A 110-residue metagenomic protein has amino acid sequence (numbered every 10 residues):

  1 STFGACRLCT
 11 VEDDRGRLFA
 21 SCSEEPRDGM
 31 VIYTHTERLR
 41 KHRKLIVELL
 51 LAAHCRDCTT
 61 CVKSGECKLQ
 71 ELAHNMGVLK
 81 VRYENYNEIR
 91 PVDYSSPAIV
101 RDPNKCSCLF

Functional and structural regions predicted by a protein language model:
G4: Short, surface-exposed loop/turn segments at secondary-structure boundaries that line and modulate
R7-F110: Fe-S ferredoxin-like electron-transfer domains and their immediately adjacent linker/connector regions across
